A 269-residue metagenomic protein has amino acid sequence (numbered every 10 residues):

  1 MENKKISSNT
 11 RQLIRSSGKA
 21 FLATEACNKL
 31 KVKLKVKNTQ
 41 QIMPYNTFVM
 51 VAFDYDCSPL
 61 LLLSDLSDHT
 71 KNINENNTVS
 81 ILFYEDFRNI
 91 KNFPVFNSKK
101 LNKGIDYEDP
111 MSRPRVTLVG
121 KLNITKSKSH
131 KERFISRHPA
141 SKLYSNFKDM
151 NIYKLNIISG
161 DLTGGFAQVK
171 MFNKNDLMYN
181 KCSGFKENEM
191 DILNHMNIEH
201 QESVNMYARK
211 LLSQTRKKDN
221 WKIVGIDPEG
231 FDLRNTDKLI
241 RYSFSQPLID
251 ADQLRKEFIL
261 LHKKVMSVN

Functional and structural regions predicted by a protein language model:
M1-N269: Binding-site signature for planar aromatic cofactors or substrates
